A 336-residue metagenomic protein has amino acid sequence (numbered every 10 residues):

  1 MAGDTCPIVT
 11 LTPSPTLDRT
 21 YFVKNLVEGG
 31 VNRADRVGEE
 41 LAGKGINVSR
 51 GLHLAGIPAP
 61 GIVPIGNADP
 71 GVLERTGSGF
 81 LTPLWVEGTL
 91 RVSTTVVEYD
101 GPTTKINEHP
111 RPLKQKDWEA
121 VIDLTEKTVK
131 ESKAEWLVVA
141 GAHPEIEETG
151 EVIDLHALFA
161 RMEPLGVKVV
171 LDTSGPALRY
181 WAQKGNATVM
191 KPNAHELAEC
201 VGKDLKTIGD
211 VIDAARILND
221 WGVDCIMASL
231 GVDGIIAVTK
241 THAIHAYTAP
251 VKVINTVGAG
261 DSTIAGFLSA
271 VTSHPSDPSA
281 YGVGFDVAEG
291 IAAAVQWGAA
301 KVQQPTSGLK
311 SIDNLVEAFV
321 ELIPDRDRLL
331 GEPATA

Functional and structural regions predicted by a protein language model:
M1-V27: Positively charged, low-complexity intrinsically disordered leader regions
I8, P58-P60, F80-T82, V169 (+2 more regions): Hydrophobic anchor at the start of a short beta-strand that flanks the dinucleotide cofactor-binding loop
R33-R91: Substrate-binding N-lobe of the ribokinase-like
R50, V92-V96, G234-V238: Short beta-strand scaffold segments in enzyme catalytic cores
W85, T95-K133: Conserved phosphate-binding/catalytic loop of the ribokinase/pfkB sugar-kinase fold
K130-E148: Short acidic, glycine-rich surface-loop motifs adjacent to enzyme active sites
V152-V169, T173-T241: Conserved phosphate/ATP/ADP-binding segment of small-molecule kinases
P164, I208-A336: Conserved phosphate-binding/catalytic region of the ribokinase-like
